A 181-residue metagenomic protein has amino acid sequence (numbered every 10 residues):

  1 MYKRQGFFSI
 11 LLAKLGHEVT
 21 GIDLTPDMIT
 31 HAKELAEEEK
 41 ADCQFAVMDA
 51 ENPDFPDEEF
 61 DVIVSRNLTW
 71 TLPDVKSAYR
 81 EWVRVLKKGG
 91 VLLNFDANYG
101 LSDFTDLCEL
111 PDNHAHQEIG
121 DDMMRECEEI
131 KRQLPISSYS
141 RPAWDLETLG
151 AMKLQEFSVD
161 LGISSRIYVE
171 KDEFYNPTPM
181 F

Functional and structural regions predicted by a protein language model:
M1: Active-site loops and adjacent core secondary-structure elements that bind or stabilize anionic groups
R4-N52: Class I SAM-dependent methyltransferase SAM/SAH-binding core
M48-I63: A short acidic, Gly/Pro-enriched loop at the edge of an enzyme's catalytic core that lines a small-molecule cofactor
V62-K76: A short SAM/SAH-binding and catalytic strip from SAM-dependent methyltransferases
K76-V91: A short glycine-rich, Lys/Arg-flanked "PGG" loop and its adjoining helix->strand segment in the class I
V91-M123: Conserved class I S-adenosyl-L-methionine
P135-G162: Short alpha-helix
M152-Q155, K171-F181: Core SAM-dependent methyltransferase catalytic element
